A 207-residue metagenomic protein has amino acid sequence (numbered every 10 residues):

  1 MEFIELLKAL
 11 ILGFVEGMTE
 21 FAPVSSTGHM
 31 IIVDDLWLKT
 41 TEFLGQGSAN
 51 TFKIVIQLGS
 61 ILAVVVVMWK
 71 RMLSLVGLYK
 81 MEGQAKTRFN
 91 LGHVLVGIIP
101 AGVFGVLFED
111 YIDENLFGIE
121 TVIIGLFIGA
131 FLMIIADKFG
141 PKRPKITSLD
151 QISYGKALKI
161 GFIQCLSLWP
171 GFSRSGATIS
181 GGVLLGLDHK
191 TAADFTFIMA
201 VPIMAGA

Functional and structural regions predicted by a protein language model:
M1-A207: Multi-pass membrane proteins that catalyze or facilitate reactions on polyprenyl-/lipid-phosphate substrates and their
